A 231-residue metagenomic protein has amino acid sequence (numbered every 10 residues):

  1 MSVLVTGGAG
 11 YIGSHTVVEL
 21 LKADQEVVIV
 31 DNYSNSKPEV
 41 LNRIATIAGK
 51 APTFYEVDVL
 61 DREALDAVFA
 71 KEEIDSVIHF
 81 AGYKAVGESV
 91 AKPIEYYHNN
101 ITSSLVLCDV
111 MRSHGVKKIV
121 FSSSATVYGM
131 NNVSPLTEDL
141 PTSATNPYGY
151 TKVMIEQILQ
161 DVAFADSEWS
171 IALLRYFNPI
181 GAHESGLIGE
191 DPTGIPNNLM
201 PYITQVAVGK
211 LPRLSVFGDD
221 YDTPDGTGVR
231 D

Functional and structural regions predicted by a protein language model:
M1-A182: N-terminal Rossmann-like NAD(P)+-binding domain of SDR-like oxidoreductases, especially those catalyzing
Q160-D231: NAD(P)-dependent short-chain dehydrogenase/reductase
